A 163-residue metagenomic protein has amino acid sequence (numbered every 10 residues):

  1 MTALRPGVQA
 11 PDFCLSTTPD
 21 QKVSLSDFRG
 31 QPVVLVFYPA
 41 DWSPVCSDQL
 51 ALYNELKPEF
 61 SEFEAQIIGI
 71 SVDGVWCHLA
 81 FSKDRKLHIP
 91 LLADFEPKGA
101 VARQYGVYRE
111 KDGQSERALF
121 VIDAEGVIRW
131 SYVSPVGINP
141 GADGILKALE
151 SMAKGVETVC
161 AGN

Functional and structural regions predicted by a protein language model:
M1-N163: Chalcogenol-based redox active-site neighborhoods
